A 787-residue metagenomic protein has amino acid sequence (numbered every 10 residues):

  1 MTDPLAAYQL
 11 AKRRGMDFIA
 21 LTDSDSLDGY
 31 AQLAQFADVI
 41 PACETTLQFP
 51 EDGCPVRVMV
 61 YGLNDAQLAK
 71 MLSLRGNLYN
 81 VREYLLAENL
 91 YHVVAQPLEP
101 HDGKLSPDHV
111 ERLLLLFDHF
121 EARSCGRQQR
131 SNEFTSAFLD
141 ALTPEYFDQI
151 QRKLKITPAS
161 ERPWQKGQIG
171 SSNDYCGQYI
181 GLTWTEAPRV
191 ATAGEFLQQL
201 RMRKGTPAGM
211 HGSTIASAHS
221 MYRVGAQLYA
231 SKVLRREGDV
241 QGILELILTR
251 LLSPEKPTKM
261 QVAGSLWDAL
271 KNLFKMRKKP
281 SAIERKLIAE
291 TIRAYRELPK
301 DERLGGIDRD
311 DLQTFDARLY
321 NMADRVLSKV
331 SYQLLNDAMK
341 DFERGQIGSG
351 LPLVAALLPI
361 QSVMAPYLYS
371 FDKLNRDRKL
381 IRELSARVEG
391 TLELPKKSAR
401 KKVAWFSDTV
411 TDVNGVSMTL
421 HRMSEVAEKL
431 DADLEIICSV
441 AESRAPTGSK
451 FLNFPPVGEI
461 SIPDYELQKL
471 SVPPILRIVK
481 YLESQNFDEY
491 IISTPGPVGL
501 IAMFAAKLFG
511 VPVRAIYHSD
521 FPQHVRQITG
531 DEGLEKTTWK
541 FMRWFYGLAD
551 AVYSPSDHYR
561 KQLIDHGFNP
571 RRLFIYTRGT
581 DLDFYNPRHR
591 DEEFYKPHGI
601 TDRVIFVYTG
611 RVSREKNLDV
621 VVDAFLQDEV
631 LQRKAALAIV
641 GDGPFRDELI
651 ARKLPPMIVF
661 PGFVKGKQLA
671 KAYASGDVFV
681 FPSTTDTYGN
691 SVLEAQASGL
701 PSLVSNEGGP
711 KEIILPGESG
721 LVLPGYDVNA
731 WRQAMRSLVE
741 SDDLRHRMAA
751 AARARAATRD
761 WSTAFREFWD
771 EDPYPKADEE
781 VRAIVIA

Functional and structural regions predicted by a protein language model:
M1-N89, R130, A137: A metal-dependent hydrolase metal-coordination microenvironment
M1-T2, D65-T185, H211: Domain-core and long-helix interface of multi-subunit machines
W405, G599-L626: Conserved donor-binding/catalytic core segment of Leloir-type glycosyltransferases
D647-K667: Nucleotide-activated donor-binding/catalytic signature segment of Leloir-type glycosyltransferases, i.e., the conserved
V664, K671-G676: Short alpha-helical donor nucleotide-sugar binding micro-motif in glycosyltransferases
T684: Aromatic "clamp/platform" in nucleotide-sugar-dependent glycosyltransferases that forms part of the donor/acceptor
P701-V704: Short hydrophobic beta-strand element within catalytic cores of glycosyltransferases and related nucleotide-activated
P716-G717, L721-V728, S737-D742: Conserved acidic donor-binding segment of nucleotide-sugar-dependent glycosyltransferases
